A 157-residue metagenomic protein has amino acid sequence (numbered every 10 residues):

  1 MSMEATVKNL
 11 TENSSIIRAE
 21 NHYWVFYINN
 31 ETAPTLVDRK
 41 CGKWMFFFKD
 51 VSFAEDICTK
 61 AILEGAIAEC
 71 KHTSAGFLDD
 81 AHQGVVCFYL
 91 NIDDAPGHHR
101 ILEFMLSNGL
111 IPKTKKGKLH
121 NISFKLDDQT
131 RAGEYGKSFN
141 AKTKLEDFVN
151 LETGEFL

Functional and structural regions predicted by a protein language model:
M1-L157: Structured alpha/beta or helical-core interaction and ligand-binding surfaces enriched in interleaved
